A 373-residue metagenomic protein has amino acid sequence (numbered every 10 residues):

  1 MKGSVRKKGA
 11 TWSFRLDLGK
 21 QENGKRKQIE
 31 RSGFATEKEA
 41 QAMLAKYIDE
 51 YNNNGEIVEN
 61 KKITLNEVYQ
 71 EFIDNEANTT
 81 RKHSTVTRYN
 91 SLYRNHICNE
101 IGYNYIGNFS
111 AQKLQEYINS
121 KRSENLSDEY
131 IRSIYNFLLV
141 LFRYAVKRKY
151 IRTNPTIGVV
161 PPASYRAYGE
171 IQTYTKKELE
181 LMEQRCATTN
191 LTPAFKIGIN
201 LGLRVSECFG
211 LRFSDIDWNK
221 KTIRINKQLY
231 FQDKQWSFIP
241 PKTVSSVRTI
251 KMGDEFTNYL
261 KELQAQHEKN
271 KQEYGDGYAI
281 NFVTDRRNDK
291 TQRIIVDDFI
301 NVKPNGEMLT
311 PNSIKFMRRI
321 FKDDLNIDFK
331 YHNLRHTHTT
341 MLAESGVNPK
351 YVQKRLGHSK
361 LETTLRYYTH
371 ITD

Functional and structural regions predicted by a protein language model:
M1-G9: Short N-terminal "domain-start" leader segments that mark the transition from disordered tails or signal peptides into
K2, R143-N154, L179, K196-L229 (+1 more regions): Short, charged phosphate-coordinating catalytic segments
K8-S13, L18-N108, Q112, H267-V296: N-terminal DNA-binding module of tyrosine recombinases/phage integrases
R15, L211-T291: Conserved tyrosine-mediated DNA breakage-rejoining catalytic core shared by Y-recombinases
E30, G107, I151-T153, S164-Q184 (+2 more regions): DNA breakage-rejoining catalytic core of tyrosine-based enzymes
V58-K61, I73-Y150, M308-S313, I327-N333: N-terminal core-binding DNA-recognition domain of tyrosine site-specific recombinases/integrases
E124, Q184, T188-T189, L201 (+5 more regions): Short, basic (Lys/Arg/His-rich) helix/loop patches that form interaction surfaces in the mid-to-C-terminal regions
Y165, T173, L229, L356-D373: Catalytic-site neighborhood detector that most strongly recognizes the C-terminal catalytic loop/helix of tyrosine
